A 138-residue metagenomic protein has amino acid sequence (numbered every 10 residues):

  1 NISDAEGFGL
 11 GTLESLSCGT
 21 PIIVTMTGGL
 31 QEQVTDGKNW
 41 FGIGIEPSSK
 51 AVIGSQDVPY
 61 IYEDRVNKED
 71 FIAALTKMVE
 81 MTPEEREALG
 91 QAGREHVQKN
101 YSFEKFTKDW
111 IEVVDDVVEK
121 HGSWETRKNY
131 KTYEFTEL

Functional and structural regions predicted by a protein language model:
N1: A short beta-strand submotif of the Rossmann-like class I SAM-dependent methyltransferase core that lines
D4: Aromatic "clamp/platform" in nucleotide-sugar-dependent glycosyltransferases that forms part of the donor/acceptor
G7-G9, S102: Active-site helix-initiating loop/hinge in glycosyltransferases
G9-T12, L30: Short glycine/serine-rich donor-binding loops of glycosyltransferases
E14-M26, T35-G37: Conserved donor-binding/catalytic loop of nucleotide-activated donor transferases
Q31-Q33, H96-V97: Short catalytic/ligand-binding loop motif for oxyanion handling, primarily in non-cytosolic enzymes, centered on
E32-K77: Change "using UDP/GDP/dTDP sugars" to "using nucleotide sugars
V58-D64, K68-L138: C-terminal amphipathic helix plus adjacent low-complexity, charged tail appended to glycosyltransferase catalytic
